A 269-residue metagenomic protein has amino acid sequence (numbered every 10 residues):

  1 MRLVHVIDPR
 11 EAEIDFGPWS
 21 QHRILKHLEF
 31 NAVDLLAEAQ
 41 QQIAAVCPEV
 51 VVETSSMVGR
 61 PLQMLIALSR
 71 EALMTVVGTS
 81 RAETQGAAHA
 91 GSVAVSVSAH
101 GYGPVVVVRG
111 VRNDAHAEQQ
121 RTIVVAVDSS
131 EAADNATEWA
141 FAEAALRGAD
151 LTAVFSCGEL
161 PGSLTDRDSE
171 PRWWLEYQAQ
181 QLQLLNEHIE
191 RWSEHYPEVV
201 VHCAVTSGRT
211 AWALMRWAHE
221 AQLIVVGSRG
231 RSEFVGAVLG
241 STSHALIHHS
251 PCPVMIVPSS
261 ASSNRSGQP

Functional and structural regions predicted by a protein language model:
M1-H22, R121-R172, S193-Y196, V200-A204: Small/aliphatic-rich secondary-structure junction motif
P18, D168-R172, E176, E194 (+2 more regions): Actinobacteria-biased recognition of intrinsically disordered, low-complexity terminal regions
Q21-D34, P171-Q181: A short acidic, glycine-rich active-site loop that binds or catalyzes chemistry on phosphate/adenosine moieties
R23-K26, Q41-T75, S193-I224, S228 (+1 more regions): Structural beta-alpha unit
L35-Q40, A136, Q183-I189: Short, well-ordered amphipathic alpha-helical segments that serve as non-catalytic structural scaffolds within diverse
V50, G103, A149-D150, C252: Short glycine/serine/threonine/alanine-rich loop segments
L62-H116, A218-P269: Gly/Ser-rich helix-loop-strand patches that form or flank binding pockets for ribonucleotide-derived cofactors
D150-V226, V235-V238: Structured core of small recognition/catalytic domains
